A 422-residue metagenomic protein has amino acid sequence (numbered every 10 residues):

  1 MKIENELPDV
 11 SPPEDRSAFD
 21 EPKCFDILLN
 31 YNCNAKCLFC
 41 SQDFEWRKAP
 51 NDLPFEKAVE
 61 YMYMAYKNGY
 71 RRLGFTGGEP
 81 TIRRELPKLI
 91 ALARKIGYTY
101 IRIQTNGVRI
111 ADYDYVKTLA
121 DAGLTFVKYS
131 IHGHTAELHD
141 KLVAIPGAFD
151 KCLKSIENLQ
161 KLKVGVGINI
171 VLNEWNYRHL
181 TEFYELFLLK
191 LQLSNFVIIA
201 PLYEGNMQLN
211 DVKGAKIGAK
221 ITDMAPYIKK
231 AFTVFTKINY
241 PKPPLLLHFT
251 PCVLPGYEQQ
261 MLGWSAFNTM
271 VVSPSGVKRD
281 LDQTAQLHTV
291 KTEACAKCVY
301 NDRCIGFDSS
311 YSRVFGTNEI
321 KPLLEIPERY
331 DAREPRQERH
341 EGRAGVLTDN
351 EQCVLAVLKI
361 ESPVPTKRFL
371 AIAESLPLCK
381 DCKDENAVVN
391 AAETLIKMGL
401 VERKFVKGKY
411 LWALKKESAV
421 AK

Functional and structural regions predicted by a protein language model:
M1-D26, M270-A285, R403: N-terminal [4Fe-4S]-dependent radical SAM core
E6-P8, G256-G342: Flexible mid-to-C-terminal extensions adjoining Fe-S/redox cofactors in radical SAM and related proteins
A18-E56: Canonical Radical SAM [4Fe-4S] cluster-binding loop centered on the CxxxCxxC motif and its immediate flanking residues
F55-F75, R83-A200: Radical SAM/AdoMet-radical enzyme domain recognition
I145-Q283, L287-V290: Radical SAM enzyme [4Fe-4S]-AdoMet core and its adjacent flexible, acidic and glycine-rich loops/tails across
R336-V357: Short alpha-helical segments that sit at the start of domains
V364-E374: Short acidic, hydrophobic short linear motifs in intrinsically disordered regions
F405-K422: Short, cationic-aromatic polyanion-contact patches
